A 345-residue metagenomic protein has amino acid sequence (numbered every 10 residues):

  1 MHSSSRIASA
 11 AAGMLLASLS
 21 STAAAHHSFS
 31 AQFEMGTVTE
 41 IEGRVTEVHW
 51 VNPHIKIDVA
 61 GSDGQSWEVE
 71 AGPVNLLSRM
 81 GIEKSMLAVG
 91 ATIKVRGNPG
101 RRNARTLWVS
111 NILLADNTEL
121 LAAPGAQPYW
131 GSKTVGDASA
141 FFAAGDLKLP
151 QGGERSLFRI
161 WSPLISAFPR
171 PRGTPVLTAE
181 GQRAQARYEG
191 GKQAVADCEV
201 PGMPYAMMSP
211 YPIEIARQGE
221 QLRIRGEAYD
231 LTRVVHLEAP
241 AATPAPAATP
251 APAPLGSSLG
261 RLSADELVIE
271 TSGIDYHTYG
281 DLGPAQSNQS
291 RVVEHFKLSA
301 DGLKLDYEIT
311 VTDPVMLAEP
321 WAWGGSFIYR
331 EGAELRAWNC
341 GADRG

Functional and structural regions predicted by a protein language model:
M1-A11: Bacterial N-terminal signal peptides that target proteins for export
A23-H27: Boundary at the C-terminal end of the N-terminal hydrophobic targeting segment
S30-G345: PEST-like low-complexity, intrinsically disordered acidic/proline/serine-rich tracts that flank trafficking/processing
